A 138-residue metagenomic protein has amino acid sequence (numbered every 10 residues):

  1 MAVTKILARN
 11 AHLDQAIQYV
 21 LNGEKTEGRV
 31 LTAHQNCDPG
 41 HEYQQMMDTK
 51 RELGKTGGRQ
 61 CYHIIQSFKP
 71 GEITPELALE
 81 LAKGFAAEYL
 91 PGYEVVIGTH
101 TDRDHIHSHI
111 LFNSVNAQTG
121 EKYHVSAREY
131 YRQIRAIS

Functional and structural regions predicted by a protein language model:
M1-S138: N-terminal nicking endonuclease/strand-transfer module with a His-rich metal-binding environment and a catalytic Tyr
